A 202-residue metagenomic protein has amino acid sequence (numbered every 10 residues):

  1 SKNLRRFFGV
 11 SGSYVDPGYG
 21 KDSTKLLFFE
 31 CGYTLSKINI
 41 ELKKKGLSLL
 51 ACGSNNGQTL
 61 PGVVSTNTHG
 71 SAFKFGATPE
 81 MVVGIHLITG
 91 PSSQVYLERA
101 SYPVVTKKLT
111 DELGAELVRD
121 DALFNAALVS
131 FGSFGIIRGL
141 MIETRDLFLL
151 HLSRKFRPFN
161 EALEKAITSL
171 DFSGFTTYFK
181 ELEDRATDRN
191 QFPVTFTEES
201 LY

Functional and structural regions predicted by a protein language model:
S1, H69, S153, S173-Y202: Cofactor-binding catalytic cores of oxidoreductases
S1-G18, L27-G32, S36-S54, N67-A72: Glycine-rich N-terminal segment of FAD-binding domains in flavoprotein oxidoreductases, spanning the beta-loop-helix
S23: Duplex nucleic acid-engaging cores and interfaces of nucleic-acid transaction enzymes
F28, Q58, A126-L128: Residue-level signal for helical boundary/lining positions with a hydrophobic bias
S36, I40-K44, N125, I142 (+2 more regions): A broad, structural surface signal
G46-S54, S93-E98, L149, V194-F196: Short secondary-structure capping/junction motifs at helix and strand boundaries
N55-L60, S65: Extended alpha-helical targeting/anchoring segments, especially N-terminal organellar/secretory targeting helices
V63-F175, F179: FAD-binding subdomain of flavoenzyme oxidoreductases
